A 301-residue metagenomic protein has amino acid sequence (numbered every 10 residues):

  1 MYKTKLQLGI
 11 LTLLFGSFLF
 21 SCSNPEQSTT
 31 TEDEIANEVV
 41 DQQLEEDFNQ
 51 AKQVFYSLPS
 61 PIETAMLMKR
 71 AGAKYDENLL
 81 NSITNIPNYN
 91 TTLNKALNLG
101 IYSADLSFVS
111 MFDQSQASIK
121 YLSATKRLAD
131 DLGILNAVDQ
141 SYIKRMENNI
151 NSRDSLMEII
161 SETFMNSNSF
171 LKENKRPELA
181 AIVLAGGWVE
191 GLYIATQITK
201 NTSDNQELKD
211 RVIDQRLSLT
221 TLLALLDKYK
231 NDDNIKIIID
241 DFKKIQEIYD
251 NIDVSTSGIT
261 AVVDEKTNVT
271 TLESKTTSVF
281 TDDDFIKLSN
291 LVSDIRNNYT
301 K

Functional and structural regions predicted by a protein language model:
M1-I10: Bacterial N-terminal signal peptides that target proteins for export
F18-S21: C-terminal motif of bacterial Sec signal peptides marking the signal peptidase cleavage site
S23-E26: Bacterial signal peptide processing site
T31-K144: N-terminal Sec/ER secretory leader and immediately downstream segment of secreted/extracellular precursors
A51, L99-Y102, L106, T125-L128 (+8 more regions): Amphipathic alpha-helices that form helix-helix packing interfaces
L106-D113, L132, L171-N174, A195-S203 (+4 more regions): Secondary-structure edge/capping motif, primarily at the C-terminal ends of alpha-helices and the immediately following
S152-I239: Extended amphipathic alpha-helical interaction segments
L225-K301: A cross-kingdom marker for long, charged
